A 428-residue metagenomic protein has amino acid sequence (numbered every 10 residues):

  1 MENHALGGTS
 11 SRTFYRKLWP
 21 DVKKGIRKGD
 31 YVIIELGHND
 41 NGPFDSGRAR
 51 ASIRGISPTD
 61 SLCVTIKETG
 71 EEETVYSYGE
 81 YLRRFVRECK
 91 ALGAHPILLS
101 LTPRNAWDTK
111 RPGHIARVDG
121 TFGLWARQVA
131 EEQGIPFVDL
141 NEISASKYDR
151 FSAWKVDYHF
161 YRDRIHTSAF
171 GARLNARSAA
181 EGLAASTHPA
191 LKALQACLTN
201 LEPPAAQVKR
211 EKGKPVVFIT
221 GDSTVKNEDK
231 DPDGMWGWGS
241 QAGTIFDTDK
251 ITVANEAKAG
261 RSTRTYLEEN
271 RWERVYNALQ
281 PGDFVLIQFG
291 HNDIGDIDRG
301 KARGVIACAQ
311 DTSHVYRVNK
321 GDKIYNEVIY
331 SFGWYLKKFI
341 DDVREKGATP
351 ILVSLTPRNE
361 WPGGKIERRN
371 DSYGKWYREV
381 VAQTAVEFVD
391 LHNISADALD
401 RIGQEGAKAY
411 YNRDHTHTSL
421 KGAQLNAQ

Functional and structural regions predicted by a protein language model:
M1-G7, P20-V32, R48-S61, A206-A257 (+2 more regions): Serine-esterase "nucleophile elbow" of acetyl-processing enzymes
A5-S11, A106, K258-T263: Acidic helix-start/capping segments at beta-turn-to-alpha-helix junctions
T9, K17, F160-R162, T220 (+2 more regions): Residue-level signal for pocket-adjacent positions within structured domains
T9-S10, N39, S223, S262 (+1 more regions): Gly/Ser/Thr-rich beta-alpha loop segments that engage phosphate groups in nucleotides
S10-D21, S262-R274: N-terminal post-signal-peptidase region of extra-cytosolic proteins
T13-R16, Y76, D233, Y266-E269 (+2 more regions): Conserved phosphate-coordination/catalytic loops
D21-A169, R173, A180-H188, K192-Q195 (+3 more regions): Alpha-helical cap/lid subdomain in secreted, periplasmic, or secretory-pathway luminal O-acyl-processing enzymes
Q195-A205: A short, charged, Gly/Pro-tolerant segment at domain boundaries
